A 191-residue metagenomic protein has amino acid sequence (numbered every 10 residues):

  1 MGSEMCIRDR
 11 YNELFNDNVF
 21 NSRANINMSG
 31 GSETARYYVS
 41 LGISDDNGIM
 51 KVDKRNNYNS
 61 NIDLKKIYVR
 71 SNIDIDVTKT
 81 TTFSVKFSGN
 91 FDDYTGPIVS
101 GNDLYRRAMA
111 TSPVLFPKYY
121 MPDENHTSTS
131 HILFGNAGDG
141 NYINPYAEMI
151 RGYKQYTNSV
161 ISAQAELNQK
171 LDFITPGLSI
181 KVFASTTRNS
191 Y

Functional and structural regions predicted by a protein language model:
G2-I7: Short, small-residue-biased leader/transition segments that mark boundaries at the very start of proteins
R8-G42, D46-I49, S60-Y142, K154-Y156 (+1 more regions): Flexible loop and strand-edge segments within Gram-negative outer membrane beta-barrel domains
N25, R70, S162-N168: Membrane-embedded beta-strand positions in outer-membrane beta-barrel channels/transporters
R36, T82, N158-V160, T175-K181: Outer-membrane beta-barrel architecture
V39, V85, A165, I180-A184: Membrane-embedded beta-strand positions of outer-membrane beta-barrel proteins
Y142-M149: Short glycine/proline-rich turn/loop motifs
